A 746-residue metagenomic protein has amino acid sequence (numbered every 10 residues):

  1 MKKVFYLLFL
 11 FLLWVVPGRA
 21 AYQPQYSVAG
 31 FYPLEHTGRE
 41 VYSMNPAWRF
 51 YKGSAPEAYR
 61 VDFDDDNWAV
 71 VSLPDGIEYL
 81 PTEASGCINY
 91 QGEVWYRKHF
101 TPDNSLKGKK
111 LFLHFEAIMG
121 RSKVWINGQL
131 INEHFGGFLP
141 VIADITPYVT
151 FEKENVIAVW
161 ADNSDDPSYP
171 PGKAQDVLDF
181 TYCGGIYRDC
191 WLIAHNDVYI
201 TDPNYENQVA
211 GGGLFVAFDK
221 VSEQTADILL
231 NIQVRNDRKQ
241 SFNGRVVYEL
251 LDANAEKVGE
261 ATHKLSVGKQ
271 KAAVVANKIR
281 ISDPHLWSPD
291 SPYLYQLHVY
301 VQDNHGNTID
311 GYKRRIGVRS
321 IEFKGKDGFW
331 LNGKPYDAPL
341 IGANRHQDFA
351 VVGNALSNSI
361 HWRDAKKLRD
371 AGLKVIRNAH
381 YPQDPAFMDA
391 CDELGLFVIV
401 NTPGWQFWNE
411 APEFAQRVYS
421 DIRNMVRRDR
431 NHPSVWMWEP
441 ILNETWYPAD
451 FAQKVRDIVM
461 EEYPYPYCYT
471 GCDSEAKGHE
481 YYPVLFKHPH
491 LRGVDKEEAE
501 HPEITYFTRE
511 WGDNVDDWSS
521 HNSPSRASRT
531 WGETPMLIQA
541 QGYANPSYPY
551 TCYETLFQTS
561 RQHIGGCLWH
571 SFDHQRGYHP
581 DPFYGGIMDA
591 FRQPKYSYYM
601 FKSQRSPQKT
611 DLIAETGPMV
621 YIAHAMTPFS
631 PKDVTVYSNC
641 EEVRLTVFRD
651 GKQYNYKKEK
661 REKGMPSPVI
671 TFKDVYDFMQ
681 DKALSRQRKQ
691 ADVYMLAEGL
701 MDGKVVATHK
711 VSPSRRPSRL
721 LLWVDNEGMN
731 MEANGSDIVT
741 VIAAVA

Functional and structural regions predicted by a protein language model:
Y26, G30-L34, Y42, S54 (+6 more regions): Accessory beta-strand-rich segments of carbohydrate-active enzymes
H36-D62, E78, I118, L178 (+7 more regions): Substrate-binding clefts and catalytic carboxylate motifs of secreted carbohydrate-active enzymes
D75-N127, N132-F135, D166-P167, D197-F215 (+4 more regions): Active-site-adjacent substrate/metal-binding segments within catalytic domains of carbohydrate-active enzymes
I126, E223-S266, A273-N277, K632-K657 (+1 more regions): Beta-strand-rich binding/interaction modules
I126-Q175, K264-L286, A355, K660-R686: Beta-strand-rich ligand-recognition modules
E152-E154, T225, S241-N243, D290-L294 (+2 more regions): Extracellular Ig-like/FN3 beta-sandwich strand-entry sites
L230-V234, H298-Y300, V636-S638, G735-A746: Beta-strand-rich structural segments
W362-K367, V375-S597, G617-A623, G651: Substrate-binding/catalytic cleft of secreted carbohydrate-active enzymes, primarily glycoside hydrolases
